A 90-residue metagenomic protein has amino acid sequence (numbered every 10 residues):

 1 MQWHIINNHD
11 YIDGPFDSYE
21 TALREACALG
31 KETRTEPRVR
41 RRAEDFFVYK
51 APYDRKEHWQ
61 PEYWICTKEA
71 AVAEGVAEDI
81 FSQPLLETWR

Functional and structural regions predicted by a protein language model:
M1-I12, T35, V39, F47-K50 (+3 more regions): Short aromatic-glycine-(Arg/Gly/Cys) micro-motifs in beta-strand/loop hairpins
M1-Q2, E74-R90: Short intrinsically disordered terminal tails
N8-A28, T35: A short, exposed loop/beta-hairpin motif centered on an aromatic-Gly-Thr core
R40-R42, R90: Basic polycationic patches enriched in arginine
